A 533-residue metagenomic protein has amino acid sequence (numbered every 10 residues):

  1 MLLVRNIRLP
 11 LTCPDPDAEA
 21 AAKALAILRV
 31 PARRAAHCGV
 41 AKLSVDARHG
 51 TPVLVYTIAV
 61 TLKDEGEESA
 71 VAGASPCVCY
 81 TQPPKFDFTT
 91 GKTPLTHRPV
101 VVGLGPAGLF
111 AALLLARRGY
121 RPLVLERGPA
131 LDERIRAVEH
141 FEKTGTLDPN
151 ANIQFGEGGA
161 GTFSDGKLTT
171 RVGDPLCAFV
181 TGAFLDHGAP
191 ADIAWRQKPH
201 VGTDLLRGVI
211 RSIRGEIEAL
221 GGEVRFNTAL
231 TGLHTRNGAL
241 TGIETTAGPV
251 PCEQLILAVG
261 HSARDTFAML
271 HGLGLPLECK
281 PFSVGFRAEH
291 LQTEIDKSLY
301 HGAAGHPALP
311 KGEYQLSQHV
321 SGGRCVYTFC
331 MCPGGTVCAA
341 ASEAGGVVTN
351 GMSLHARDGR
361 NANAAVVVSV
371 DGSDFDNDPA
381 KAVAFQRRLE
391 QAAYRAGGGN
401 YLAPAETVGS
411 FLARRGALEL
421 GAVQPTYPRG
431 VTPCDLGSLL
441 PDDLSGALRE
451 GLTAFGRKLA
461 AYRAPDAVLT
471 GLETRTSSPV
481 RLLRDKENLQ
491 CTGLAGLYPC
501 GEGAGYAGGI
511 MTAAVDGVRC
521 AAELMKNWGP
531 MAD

Functional and structural regions predicted by a protein language model:
M1-L54, I58-D533: Residues forming the flavin
